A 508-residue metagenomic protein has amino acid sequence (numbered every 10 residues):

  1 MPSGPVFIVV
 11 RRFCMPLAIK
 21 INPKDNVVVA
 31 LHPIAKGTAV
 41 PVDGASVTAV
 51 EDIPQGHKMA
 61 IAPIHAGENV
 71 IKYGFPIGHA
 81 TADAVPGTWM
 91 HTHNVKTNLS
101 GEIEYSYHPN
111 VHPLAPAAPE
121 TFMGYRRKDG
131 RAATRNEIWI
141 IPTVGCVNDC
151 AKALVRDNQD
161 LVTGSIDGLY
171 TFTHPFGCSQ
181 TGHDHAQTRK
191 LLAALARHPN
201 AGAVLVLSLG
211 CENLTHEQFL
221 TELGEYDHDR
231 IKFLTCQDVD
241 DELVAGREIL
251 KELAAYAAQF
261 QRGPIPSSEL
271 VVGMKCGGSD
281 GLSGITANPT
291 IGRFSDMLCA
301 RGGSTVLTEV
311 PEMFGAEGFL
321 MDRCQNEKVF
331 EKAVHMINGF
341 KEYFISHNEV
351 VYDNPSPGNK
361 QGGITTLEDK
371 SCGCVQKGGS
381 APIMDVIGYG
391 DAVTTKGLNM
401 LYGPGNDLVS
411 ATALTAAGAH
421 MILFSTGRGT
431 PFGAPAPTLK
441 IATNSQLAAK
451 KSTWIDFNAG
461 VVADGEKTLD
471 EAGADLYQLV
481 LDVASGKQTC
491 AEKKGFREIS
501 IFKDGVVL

Functional and structural regions predicted by a protein language model:
P2-C14: Short, Lys/Arg-enriched N-terminal segments with co-localized hydrophobic residues within the first ~10-30 amino acids
M15-M421, R428-L508: Metallocofactor- and cofactor-centric catalytic cores in central/energy metabolism, strongly enriched
